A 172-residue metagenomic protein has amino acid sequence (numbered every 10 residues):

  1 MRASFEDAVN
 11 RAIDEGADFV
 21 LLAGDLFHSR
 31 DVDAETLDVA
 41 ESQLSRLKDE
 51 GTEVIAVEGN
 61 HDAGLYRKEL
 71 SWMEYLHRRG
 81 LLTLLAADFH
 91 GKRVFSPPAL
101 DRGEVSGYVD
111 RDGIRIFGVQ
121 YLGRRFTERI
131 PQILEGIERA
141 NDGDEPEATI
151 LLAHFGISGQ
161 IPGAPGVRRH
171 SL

Functional and structural regions predicted by a protein language model:
M1-Q43, D49: N-terminal active-site segment of His-dependent metallophosphoesterases
F19, V32-V39, E50-L172: His/Asp/Glu-rich metal-coordinating catalytic cores of metallo-dependent phosphodiesterases/hydrolases acting on
